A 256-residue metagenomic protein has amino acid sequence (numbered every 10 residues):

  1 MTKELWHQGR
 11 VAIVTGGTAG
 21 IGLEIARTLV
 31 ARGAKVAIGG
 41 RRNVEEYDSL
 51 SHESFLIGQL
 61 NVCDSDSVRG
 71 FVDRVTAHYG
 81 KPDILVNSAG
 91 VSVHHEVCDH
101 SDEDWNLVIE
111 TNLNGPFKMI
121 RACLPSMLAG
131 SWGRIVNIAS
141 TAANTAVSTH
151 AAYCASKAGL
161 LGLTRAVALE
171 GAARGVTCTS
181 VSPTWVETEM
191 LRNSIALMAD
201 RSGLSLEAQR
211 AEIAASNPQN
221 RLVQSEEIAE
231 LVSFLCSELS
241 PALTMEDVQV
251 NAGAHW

Functional and structural regions predicted by a protein language model:
T2-E4, T145, S233, T244-W256: Short C-terminal tail/terminal secondary-structure segment of NAD(P)H-dependent dehydrogenase/reductase domains
V11, T18-A19: Conserved glycine-rich cofactor-binding loop
E96-V97, S101-I109, I135, I213: Substrate-binding pocket helix/loop in short-chain dehydrogenase/reductase
I120, L124, W132, Q219-V250: C-terminal substrate-recognition "lid" of short-chain dehydrogenase/reductases
I120, S156, T164: Active-site helix of classical SDR
S140: Residue(s) in the substrate-gating loop at a strand-loop-helix junction that position the organic substrate next
A172, T177, L243-M245: Short, small/polar-rich loop/turn modules that mediate ligand/substrate recognition or access, typified
